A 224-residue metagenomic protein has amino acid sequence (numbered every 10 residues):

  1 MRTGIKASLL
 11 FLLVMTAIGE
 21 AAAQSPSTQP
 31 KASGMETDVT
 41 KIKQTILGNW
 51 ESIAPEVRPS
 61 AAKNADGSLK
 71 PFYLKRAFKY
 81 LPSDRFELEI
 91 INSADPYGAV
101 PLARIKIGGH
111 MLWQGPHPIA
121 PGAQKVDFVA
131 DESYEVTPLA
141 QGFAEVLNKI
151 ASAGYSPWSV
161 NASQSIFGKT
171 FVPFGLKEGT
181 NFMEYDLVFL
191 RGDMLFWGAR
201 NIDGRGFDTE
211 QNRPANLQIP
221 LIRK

Functional and structural regions predicted by a protein language model:
M1-S8: Bacterial N-terminal signal peptides that target proteins for export
S8-A17: Bacterial N-terminal signal peptides
G19-A23: Boundary at the C-terminal end of the N-terminal hydrophobic targeting segment
P26-D38, A103-P116, A120, N161 (+1 more regions): Edge beta-strand at a domain terminus
P30-P71, M111, L221-R223: Tryptophan-anchored aromatic micro-motifs
T45-L47, A77-F86, D186-F196: Short, solvent-exposed coil/turn segments at beta-strand boundaries
A62-I150: N-terminal glycine/threonine-rich, aromatic-flanked beta-hairpin/loop signature
K125-D186: Mixed-charge, low-complexity intrinsically disordered segments
